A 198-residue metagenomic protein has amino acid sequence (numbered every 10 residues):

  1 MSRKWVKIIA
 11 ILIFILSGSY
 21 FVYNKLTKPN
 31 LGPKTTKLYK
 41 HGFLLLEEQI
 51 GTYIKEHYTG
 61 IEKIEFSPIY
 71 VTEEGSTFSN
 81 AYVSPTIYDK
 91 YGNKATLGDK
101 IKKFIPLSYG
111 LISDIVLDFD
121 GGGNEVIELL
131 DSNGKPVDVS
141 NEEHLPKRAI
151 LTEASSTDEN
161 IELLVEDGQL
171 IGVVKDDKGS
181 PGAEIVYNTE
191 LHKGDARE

Functional and structural regions predicted by a protein language model:
M1-I15, Y23-N24: N-terminal Sec-pathway targeting helices
I9, T72-E74, K193-D195: Residues in flexible loops and secondary-structure boundaries
I15, G32-Y39, F43, A154 (+2 more regions): Intrinsic-disorder-associated interaction segments
Y20-Y91, K100-I101: N-terminal export/targeting and maturation segments
T96: Beta-strand acidic-aromatic groove motif in beta-rich domains, primarily in extracellular
K100-E198: Extracytoplasmic electrostatic interaction patches
